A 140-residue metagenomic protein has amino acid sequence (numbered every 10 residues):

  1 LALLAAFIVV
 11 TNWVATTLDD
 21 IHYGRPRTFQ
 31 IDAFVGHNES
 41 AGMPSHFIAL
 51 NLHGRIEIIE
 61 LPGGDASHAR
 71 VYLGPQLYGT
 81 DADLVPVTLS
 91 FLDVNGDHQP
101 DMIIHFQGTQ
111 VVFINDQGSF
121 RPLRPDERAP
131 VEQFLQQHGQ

Functional and structural regions predicted by a protein language model:
L1-Q140: Beta-propeller-forming repeat regions
